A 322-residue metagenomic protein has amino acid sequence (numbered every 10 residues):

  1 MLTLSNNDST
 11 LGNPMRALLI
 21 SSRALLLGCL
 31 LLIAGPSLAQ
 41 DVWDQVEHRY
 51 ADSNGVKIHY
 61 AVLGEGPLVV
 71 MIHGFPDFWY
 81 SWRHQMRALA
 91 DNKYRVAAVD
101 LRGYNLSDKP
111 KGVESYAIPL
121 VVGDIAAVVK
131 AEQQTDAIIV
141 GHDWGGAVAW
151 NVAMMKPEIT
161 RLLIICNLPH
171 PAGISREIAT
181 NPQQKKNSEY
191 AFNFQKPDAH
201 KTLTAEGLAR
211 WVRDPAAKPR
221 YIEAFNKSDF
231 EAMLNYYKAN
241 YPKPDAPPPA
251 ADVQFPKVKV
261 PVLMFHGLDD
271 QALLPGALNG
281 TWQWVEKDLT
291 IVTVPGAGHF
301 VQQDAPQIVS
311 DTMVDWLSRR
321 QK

Functional and structural regions predicted by a protein language model:
L4-L11, R16-L25, C29-L68, D91-Y94 (+4 more regions): Alpha/beta-hydrolase fold catalytic core
Q40-V46, V56-I58, A97, Y104-V140 (+4 more regions): Flexible "cap/lid" subdomain of the alpha/beta-hydrolase fold that forms the substrate-access gate
V62-L106: Conserved HGGG/HGGXW glycine-rich cap/lid loop of the alpha/beta-hydrolase fold
F78-W79, A147, A297-G298: A short, glycine- and basic residue-enriched loop/turn that sits immediately adjacent to a domain's principal
A297-P306, S310: Catalytic histidine-centered segment of alpha/beta-hydrolase-like enzymes
